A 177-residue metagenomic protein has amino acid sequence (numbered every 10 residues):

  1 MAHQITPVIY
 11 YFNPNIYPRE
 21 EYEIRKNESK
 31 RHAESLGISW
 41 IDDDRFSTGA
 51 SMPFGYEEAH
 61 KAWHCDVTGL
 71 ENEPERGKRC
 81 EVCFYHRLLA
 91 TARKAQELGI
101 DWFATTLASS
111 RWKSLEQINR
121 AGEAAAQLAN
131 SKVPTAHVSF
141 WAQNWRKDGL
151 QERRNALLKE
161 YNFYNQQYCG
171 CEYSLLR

Functional and structural regions predicted by a protein language model:
M1-R177: Nucleotide-activated chemistry modules centered on ATP-dependent adenylation/adenylyltransferase
